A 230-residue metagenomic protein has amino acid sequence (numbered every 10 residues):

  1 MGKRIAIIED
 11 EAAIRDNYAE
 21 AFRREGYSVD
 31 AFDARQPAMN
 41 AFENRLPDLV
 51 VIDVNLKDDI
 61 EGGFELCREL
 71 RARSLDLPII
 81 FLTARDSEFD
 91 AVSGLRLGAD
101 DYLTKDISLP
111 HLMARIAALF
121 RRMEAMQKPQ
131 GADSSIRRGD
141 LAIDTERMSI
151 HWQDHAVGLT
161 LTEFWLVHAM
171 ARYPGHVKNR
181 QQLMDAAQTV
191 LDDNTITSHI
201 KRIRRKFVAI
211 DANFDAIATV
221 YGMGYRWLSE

Functional and structural regions predicted by a protein language model:
E9: Conserved acidic carboxylate
D16-R24: Charged docking surfaces used in two-component/phosphorelay signaling
A31-L49: Acidic, metal-coordinating helix/loop segments flanking the phosphotransfer/catalytic sites of two-component signaling
D53-N55, T83: Active-site residues of response regulator receiver
R68, A72-R137: Basic, amphipathic DNA-recognition helix from helix-turn-helix-like DNA-binding domains
S108-R121, G158-V167, A187-I210, T219-Y225: DNA-recognition element of transcription regulators
I136-W165, V220, R226-E230: A structural micro-motif at secondary-structure boundaries
